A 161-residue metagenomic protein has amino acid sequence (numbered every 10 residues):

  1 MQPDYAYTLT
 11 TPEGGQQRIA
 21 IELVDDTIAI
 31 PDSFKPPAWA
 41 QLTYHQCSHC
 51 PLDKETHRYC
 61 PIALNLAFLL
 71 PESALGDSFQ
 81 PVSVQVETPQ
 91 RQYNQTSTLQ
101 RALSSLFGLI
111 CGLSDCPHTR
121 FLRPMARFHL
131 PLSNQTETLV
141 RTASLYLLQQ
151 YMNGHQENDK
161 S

Functional and structural regions predicted by a protein language model:
M1-E55: N-terminal ordered "arm"
R58, A63, A67-S161: Mixed-charge (acidic/basic) macromolecular-recognition segments
